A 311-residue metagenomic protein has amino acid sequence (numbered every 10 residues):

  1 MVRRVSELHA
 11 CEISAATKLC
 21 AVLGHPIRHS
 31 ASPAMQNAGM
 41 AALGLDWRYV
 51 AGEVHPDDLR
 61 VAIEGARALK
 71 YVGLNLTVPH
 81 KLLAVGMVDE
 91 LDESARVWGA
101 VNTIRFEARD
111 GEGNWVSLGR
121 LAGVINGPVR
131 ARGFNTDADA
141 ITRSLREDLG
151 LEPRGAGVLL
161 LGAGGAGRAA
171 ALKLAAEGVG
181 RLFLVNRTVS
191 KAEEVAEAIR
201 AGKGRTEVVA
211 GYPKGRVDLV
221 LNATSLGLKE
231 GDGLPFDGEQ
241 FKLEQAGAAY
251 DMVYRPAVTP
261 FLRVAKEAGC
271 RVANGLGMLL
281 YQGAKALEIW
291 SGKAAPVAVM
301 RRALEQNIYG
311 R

Functional and structural regions predicted by a protein language model:
A10-L149: Phosphate/diphosphate ligand-binding glycine-rich loop within oxidoreductases
I13-S14, P153-R154, G178, G238-A246: Short, conserved loop/helix-junction motifs that constitute active-site signature segments in enzyme catalytic cores
G24, N135-A138, L145, L149 (+2 more regions): Glycine-rich adenosine-cofactor-binding loop
V50, L182-F183, A273: Conserved beta-strand positions in the Rossmann-like core of class I SAM-dependent methyltransferases
F106-E107, W115, G238, G247-V297 (+1 more regions): Rossmann-fold NAD(P)-binding glycine/threonine-rich loop
A176-R181, E267-R271: Conserved S-adenosyl-L-methionine
E177-R200: NAD(P)-binding Rossmann-fold cofactor-contacting core
G202-V272: Rossmann-like adenosine-cofactor binding region
